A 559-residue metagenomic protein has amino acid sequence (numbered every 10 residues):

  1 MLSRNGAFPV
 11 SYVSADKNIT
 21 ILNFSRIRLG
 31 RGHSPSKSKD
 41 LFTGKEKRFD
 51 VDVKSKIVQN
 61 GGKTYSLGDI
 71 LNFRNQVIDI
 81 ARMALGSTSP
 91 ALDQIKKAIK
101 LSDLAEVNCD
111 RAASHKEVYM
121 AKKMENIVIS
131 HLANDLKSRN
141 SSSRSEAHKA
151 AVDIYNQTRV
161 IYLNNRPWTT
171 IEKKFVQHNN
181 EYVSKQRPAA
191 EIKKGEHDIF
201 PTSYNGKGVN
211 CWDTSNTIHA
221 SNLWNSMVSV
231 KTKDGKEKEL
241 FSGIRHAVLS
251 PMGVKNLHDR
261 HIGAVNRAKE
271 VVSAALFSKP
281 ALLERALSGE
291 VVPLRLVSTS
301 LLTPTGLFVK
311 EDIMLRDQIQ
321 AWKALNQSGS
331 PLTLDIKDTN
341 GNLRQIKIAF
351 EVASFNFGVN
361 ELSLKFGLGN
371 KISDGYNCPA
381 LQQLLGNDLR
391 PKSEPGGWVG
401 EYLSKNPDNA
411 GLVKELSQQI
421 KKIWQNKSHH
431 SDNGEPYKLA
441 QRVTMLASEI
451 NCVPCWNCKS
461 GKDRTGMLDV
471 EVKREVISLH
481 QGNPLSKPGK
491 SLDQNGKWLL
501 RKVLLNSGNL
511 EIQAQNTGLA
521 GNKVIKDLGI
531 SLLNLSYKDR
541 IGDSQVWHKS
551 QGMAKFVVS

Functional and structural regions predicted by a protein language model:
M1-I19: Short, compositionally biased, intrinsically disordered N-terminal export/targeting signals, typified by the non-Sec
L2, N23-P35, D40-T444, I477-S559: Conserved N-terminal structural segment that caps and organizes enzyme catalytic cores in eukaryotes
P293, N451-C452: Short, high-confidence coil segments that cap the C-terminus of an alpha-helix and link into the following beta-strand
M445-N451: Phosphate-binding P-loop
C452-K473: A phosphate-binding catalytic loop at a beta-strand-loop-alpha-helix junction that coordinates phosphoryl groups
